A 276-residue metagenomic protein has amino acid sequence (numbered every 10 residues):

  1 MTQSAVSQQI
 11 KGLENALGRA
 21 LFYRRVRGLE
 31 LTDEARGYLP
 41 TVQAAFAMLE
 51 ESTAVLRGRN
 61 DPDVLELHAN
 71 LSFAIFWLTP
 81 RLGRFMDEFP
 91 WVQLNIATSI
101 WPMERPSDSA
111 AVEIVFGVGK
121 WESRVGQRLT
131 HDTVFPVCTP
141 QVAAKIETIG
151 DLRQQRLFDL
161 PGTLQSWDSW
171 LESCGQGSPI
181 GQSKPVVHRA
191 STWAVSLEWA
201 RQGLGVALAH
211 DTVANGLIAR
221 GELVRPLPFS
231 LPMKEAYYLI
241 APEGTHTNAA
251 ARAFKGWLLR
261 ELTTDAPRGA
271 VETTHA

Functional and structural regions predicted by a protein language model:
M1-A5, Q9: Helix-turn-helix DNA-binding motif, specifically the short coil turn and the N-cap/start of the second
E14-L31, L223: A short LG(V/I)-centered, amphipathic sequence patch enriched for acidic residue(s) preceding the LG motif
V26-L29, R36, A47-H68: Short helix-loop hinge/linker segments at domain boundaries
T32-A35, R105-P106, L152, E198-G203 (+2 more regions): Hydrophobic residues within well-ordered alpha-helices
P62-E122, V271-A276: Central regulatory/effector-binding core of bacterial HTH transcription factors
W91, D211-R220, S230-A276: C-terminal effector-binding regulatory domain of bacterial HTH transcription factors
N95-F158, G162-H188: Acidic, Gly/Pro-rich loop/turn segments at junctions of secondary structure
G181-R225, S230-P232: Hydrophobic hinge/microswitch elements
